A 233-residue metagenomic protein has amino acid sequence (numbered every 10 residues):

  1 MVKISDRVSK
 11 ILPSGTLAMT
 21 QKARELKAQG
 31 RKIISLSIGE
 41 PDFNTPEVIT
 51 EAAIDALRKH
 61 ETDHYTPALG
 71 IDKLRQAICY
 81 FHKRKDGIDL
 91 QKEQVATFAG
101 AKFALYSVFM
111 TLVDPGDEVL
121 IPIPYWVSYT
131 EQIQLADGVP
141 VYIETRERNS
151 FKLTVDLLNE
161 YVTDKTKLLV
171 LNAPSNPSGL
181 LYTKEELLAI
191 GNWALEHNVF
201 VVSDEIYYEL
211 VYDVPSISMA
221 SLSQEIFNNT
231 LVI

Functional and structural regions predicted by a protein language model:
V2-G100, S107: N-terminal small-domain helix-loop-helix segment of the aminotransferase-like
L26, A136, E196-H197, I226: Helix C-cap/helix->beta junction micro-motif
D89-V95, P115-E118, K165, F227-T230: Short acidic capping loops at alpha-helix termini that bridge into adjacent secondary structure
T111-I133: Conserved PLP-anchoring active-site segment centered on the Schiff-base-forming lysine
L135-V141: A short helix-loop-beta submotif of the ANL/AMP-binding
V141, R146-S218: Active-site phosphate-binding strand-loop segment of PLP-dependent enzymes
H197, V214-I233: Conserved active-site segment immediately N-terminal to the catalytic lysine that forms the internal aldimine
